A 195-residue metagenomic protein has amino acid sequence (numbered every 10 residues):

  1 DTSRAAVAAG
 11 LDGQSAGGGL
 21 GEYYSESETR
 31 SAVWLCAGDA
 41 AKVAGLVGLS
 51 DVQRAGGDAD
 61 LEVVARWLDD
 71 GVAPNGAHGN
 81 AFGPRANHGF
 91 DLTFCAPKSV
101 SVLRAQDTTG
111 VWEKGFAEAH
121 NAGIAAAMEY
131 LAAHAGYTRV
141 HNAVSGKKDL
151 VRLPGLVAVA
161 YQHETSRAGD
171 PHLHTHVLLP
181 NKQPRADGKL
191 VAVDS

Functional and structural regions predicted by a protein language model:
D1-S195: Intrinsically disordered, flexible peripheral segments
